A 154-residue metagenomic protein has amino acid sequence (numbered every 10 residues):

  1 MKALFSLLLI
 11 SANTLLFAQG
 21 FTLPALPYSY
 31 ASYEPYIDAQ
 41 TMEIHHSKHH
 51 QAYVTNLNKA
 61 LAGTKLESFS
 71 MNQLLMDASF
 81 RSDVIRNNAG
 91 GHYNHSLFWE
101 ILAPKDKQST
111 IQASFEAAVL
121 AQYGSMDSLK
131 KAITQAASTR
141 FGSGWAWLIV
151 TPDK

Functional and structural regions predicted by a protein language model:
A3-N13: Sec-dependent N-terminal signal peptides
A12-G20: Bacterial Sec-dependent signal peptides at the C-terminal "C-region" and cleavage site
Q19-K154: Feature for soluble, non-membrane regions of globular proteins
